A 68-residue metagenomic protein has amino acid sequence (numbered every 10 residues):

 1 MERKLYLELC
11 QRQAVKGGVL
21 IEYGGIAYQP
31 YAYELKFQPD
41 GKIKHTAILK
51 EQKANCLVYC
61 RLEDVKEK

Functional and structural regions predicted by a protein language model:
M1-K16: Mixed-charge, Lys/Arg-rich low-complexity intrinsically disordered regions
V15-V65: Acidic, low-complexity, intrinsically disordered interaction modules
